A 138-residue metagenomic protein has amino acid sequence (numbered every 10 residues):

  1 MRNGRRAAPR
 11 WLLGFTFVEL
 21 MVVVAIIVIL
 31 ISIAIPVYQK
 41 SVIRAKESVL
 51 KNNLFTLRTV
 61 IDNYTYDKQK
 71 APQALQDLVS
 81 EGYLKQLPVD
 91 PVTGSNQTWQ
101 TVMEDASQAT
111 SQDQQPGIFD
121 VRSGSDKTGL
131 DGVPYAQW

Functional and structural regions predicted by a protein language model:
M1-L13: N-terminal leader/signal peptides at the extreme start of proteins
R6, F15, V49-L50, D62-Y64: A generic structural signal for short
W11-Y38: N-terminal single-pass transmembrane signal-anchor helix
F17-L20, L30, L50, L54-L57 (+1 more regions): Generic leucine side-chain signal with a strong bias for well-ordered alpha-helical environments
M21, S32, S41, Q76 (+1 more regions): Short loop/turn and capping residues at structural boundaries
V37-L54: Aliphatic-rich helix starts adjacent to a transmembrane/signal segment
T59-W138: Low-complexity, acidic interaction segments enriched in glycine
